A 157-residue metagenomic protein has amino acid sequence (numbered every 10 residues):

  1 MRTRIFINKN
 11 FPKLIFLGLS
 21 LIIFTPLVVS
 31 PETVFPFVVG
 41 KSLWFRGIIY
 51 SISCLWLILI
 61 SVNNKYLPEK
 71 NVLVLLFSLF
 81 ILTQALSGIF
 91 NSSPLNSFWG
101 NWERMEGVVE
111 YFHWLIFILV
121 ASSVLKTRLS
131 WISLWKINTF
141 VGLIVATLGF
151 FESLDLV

Functional and structural regions predicted by a protein language model:
M1-E106, I116, S123-F140: Transmembrane signal-anchor hairpin modules in multi-pass inner-membrane enzymes, especially those that act on
Q84-A85, V108-Y111, A146: Mid-bilayer segments of alpha-helical transmembrane spans in multi-pass integral membrane proteins that mediate
L129-V157: Hydrophobic, small-residue-rich alpha-helical packing segments that form membrane-like cores
